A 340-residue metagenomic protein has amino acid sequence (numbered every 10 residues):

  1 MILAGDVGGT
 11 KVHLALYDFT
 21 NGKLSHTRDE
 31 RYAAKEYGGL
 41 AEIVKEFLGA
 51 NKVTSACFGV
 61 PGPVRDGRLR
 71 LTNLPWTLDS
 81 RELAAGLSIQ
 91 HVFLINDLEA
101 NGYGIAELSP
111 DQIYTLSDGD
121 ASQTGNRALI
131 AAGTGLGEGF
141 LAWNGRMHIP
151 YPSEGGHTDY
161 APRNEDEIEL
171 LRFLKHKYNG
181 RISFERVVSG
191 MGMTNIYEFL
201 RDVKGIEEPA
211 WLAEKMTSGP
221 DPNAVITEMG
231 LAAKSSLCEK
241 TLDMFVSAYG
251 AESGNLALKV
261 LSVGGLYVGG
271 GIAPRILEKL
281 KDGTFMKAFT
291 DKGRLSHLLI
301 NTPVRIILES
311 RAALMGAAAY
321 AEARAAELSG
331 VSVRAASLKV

Functional and structural regions predicted by a protein language model:
M1-K52, E169-V340: ATP-binding/phosphotransfer module of carbohydrate and carboxylate kinases, centering on a glycine-rich
D6, D97, G133: Active-site glycine-centered loops adjacent to acidic/histidine catalytic or metal-binding residues that shape
G49-Q112, L129, P274-E278: Short beta-strand-loop/turn "lid" adjacent to the catalytic site in phosphate-handling enzymes
V53, S88-Q90, Q123-R127, L136 (+2 more regions): Short coil/turn connectors at secondary-structure junctions
N96, A142, G270: Short secondary-structure boundary segments
S109-D120, G125, A321-S332: Short, electropositive alpha-helical surface patch
Q112-R186, L277-L299: Glycine-rich phosphate-binding loop of actin/hexokinase-like ATP-binding domains
